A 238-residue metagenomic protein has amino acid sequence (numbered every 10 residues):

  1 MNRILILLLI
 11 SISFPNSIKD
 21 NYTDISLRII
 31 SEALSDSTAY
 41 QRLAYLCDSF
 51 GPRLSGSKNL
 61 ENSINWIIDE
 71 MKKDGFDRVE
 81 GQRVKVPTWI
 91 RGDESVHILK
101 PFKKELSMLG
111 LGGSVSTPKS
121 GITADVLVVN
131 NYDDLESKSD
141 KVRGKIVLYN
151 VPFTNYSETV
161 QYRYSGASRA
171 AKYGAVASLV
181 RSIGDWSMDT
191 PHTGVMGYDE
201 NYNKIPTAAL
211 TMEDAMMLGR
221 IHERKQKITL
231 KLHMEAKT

Functional and structural regions predicted by a protein language model:
R3-S13: Sec-dependent N-terminal signal peptides
I12-N21: Bacterial Sec-dependent signal peptides at the C-terminal "C-region" and cleavage site
Y22-S57, T190-V195: N-terminal capping segment at the start of a domain
T23-I25, F102-S139, M196-T238: Soluble metallo-hydrolase cores and metallopeptidase-like ectodomains found primarily in the secretory/periplasmic
D24, R28, T38-Q41, Y45 (+5 more regions): Extracytoplasmic/secreted proteins, especially bacterial periplasmic and envelope-associated proteins
A33, C47-L54, I67, M71-G75 (+5 more regions): Sec/Tat-exported extracytoplasmic proteins
A44, D48-I146, P152-F153, E158: Noncatalytic luminal/extracellular "stalk/propeptide" segments of secretory-pathway proteins
D134-S187: A conserved hydrophobic secondary-structure block that centers on an alpha-helix together with its immediately flanking
